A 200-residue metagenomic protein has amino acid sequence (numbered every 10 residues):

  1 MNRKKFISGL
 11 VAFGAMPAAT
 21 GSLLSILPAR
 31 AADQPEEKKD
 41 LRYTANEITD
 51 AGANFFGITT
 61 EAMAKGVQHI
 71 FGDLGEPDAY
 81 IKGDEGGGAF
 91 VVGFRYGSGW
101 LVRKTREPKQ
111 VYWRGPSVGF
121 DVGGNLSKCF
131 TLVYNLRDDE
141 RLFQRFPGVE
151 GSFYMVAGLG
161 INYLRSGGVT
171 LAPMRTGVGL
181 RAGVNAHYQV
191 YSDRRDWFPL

Functional and structural regions predicted by a protein language model:
M1, S22-D40: C-terminal segment of N-terminal export signals and the immediately downstream linker at the start of the mature
N2-R3, T59: Short, charged N-terminal helix-start/capping segments
K5-I26: N-terminal export signals
A32-L200: Small-residue-enriched, tightly packed secondary-structure blocks
